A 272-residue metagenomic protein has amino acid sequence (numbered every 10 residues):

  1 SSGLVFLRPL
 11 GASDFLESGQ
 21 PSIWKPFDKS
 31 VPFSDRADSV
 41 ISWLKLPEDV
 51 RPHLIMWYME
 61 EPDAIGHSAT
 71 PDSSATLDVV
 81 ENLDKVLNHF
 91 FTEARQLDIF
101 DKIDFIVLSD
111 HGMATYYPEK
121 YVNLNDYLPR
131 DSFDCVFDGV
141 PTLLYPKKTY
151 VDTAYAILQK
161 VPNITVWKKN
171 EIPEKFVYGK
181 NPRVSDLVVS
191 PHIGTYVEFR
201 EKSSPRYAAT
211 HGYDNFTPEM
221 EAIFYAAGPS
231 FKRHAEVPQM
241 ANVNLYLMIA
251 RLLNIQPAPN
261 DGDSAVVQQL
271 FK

Functional and structural regions predicted by a protein language model:
S1-G3, D49-I55, I99-D104, P162-T165 (+2 more regions): Loop/turn elements at helix/coil->beta-strand transitions in domains of secreted/extracellular proteins
S1-T70: His/Asp/Glu-rich, glycine-adjacent segments that coordinate divalent cations and/or stabilize oxyanion chemistry on
S2, R8-S13, E61-A64, H111-A114 (+3 more regions): Solvent-exposed loop/turn segments at secondary-structure junctions within structured extracellular/periplasmic domains
P21-L44, T76-K85, Y127-V140: Acidic, His- and aromatic-enriched active-site or binding-groove loops in soluble protein domains that engage sugars
S30-D35, S74-E81, Y145-T149, Q239-V243 (+1 more regions): Soluble non-cytosolic domains of exported or imported proteins
N82-N123: Metal-dependent active-site segment of extracytoplasmic phospho-/sulfohydrolases and closely related
V136-E236, M240-M248: Active-site neighborhoods of enzymes that stabilize oxyanions during catalysis
